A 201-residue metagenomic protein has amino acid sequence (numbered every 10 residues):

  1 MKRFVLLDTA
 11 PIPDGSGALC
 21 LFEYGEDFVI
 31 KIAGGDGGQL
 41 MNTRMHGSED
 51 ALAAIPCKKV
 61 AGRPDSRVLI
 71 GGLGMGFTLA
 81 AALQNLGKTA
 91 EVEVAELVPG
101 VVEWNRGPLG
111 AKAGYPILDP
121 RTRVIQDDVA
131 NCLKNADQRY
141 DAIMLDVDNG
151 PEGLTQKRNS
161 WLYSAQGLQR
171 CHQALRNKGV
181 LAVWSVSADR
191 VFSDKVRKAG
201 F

Functional and structural regions predicted by a protein language model:
M1-V29: N-terminal auxiliary segments of SAM/dcSAM-dependent transferases
K2-I12, S187-F201: Active-site capping/gating segments
D8, G17, M41, A113 (+1 more regions): Glycine-rich, flexible loop/turn motifs
P11-D14, A33-L40, G62-P64: Intrinsically disordered, low-complexity coil segments
Y24-R44: A short, structured beta-strand/loop element
K31, A182-S185: Conserved active-site loop/cleft motifs that coordinate metal ions or position small ligands
N42, G76, R190: Loop/helix-junction capping segments adjacent to catalytic residues or to phosphate/diphosphate-binding pockets
H46-N177, V183-W184, D194, A199: The AdoMet/dcAdoMet-binding core of the Class I SAM-like
